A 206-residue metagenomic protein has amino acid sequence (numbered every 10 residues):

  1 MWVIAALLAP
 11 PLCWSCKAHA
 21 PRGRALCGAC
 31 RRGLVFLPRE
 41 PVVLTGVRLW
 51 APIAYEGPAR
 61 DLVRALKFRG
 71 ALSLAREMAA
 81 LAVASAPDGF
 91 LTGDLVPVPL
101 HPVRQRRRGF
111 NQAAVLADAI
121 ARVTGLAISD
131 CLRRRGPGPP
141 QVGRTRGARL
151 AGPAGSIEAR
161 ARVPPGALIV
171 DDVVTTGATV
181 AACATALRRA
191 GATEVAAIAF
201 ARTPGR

Functional and structural regions predicted by a protein language model:
M1-R206: Glycine-rich phosphate/pyrophosphate-handling loop used in enzymes and phosphotransfer proteins
